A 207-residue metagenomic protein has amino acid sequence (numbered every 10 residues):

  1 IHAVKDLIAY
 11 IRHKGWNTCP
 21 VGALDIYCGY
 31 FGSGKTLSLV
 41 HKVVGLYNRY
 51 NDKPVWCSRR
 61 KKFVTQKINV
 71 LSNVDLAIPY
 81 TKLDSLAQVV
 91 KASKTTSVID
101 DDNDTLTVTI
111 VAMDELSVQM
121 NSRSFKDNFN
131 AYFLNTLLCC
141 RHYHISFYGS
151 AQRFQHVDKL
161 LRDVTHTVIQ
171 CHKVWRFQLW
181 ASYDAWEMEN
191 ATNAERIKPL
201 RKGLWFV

Functional and structural regions predicted by a protein language model:
H2-C19: Pre-Walker A adenine-sensing motif
K14-G22, R49-V55, K62-F63: Phosphate-binding P-loop
P20-Y50: Glycine-rich P-loop/Walker A and Walker A-like loops and their local beta1-loop-alpha1 context in P-loop NTPases
D25-Y27, L71, A112, Y148 (+1 more regions): Hydrophobic/aromatic beta-strand patches that form the interior of the parallel beta-sheet core in alpha/beta enzyme
V55-W56, K67-V74, Y148-A151: Short, hydrophobic beta-strand segments that form beta-sheet elements in well-ordered domains
K67-I68, L106-I110, H142-G149: Loop/turn-to-beta-strand initiation segments
D75-C139: Conserved nucleotide-sensing/catalytic segment adjacent to the nucleotide-binding pocket in NTP-handling enzymes
V118-P199: Replace "adjacent to P-loop NTPase cores in ATP/GTP-dependent enzymes" with "adjacent to NTP-binding cores
